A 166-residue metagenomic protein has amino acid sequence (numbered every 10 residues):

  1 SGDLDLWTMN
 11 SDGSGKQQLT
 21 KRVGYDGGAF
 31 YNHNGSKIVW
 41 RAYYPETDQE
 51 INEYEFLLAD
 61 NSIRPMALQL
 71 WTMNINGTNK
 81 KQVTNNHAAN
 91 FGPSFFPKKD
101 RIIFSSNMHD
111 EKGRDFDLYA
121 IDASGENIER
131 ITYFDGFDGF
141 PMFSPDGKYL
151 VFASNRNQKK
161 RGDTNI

Functional and structural regions predicted by a protein language model:
S1-D5, T20-Y25, R41-Q69, Q82-A89 (+4 more regions): A flexible loop/linker signature enriched in serine peptidases of the S9 family
N10, Q17, Q82, E129-R130: A detector of tandem-repeat and repeat-rich interaction/domain scaffolds
N10-S14, N74-T78, D122-E126: Short loop/turn segments that connect beta-strands within beta-propeller blades
G15, S36-K37: Right-handed parallel beta-helix
H33-N34, P97-K98, P145-D146: Residue-level detector of Asp-centered blade-edge/turn motifs that repeat once per structural unit in beta-propeller
I38, I102-I103, G147-L150: Hydrophobic beta-strand positions that form the internal "hydrophobic ladder" of WD40/Gbeta-like beta-propeller blades
N127, F137-G139, D146-L150: A short pocket-lining beta-strand/turn micro-motif at the edge of beta-sheets
